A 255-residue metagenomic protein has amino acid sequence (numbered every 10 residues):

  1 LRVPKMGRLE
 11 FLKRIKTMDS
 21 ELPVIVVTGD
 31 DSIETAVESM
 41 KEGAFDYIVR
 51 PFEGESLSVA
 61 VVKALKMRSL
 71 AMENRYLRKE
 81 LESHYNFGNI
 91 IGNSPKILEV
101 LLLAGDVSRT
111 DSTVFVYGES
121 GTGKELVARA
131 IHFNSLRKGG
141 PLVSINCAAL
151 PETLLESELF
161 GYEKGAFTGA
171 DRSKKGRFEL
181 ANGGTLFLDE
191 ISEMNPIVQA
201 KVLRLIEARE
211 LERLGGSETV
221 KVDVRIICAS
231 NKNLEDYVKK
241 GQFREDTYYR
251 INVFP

Functional and structural regions predicted by a protein language model:
R2-P4, L9-E21, E38: Short amphipathic alpha-helix used as the core "switch/output" element in two-component signaling
P4, T28, S32, M194-N195: The feature encodes the CheY-like receiver
E42, R50, N93: A Lys-centered signature of the CheY-like receiver
F52, N89, L103-T168, E179-N195: Conserved post-Walker A coupling segment in P-loop NTPases
S56-E119: Flexible nucleotide-interacting loop at or near the entrance of a catalytic core
E152-S157, F178-E207, V224, C228 (+1 more regions): Conserved AAA+/SF3 P-loop NTPase catalytic/coupling segment centered on the Walker-B
